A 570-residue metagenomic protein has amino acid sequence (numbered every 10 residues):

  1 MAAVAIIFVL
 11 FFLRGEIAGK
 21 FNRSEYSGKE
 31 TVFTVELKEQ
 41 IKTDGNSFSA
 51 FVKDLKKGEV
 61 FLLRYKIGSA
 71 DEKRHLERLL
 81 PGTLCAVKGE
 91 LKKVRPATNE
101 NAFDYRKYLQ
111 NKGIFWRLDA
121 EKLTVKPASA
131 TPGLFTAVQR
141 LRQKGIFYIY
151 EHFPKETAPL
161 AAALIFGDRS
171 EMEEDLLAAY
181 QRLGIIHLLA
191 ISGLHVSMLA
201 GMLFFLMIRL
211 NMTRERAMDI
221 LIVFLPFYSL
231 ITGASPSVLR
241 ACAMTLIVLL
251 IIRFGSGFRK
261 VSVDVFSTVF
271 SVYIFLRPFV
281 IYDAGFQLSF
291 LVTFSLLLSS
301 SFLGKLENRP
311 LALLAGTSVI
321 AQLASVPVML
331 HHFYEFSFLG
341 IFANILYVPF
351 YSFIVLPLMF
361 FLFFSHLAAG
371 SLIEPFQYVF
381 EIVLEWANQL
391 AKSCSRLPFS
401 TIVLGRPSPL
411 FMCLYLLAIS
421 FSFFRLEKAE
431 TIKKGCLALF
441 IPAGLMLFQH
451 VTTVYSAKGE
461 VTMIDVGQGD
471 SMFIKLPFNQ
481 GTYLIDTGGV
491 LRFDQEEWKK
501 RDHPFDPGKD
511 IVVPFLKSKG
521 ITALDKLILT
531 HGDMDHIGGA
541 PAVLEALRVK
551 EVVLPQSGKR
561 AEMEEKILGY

Functional and structural regions predicted by a protein language model:
M1-V4, L118, E173-I341, L404-S456 (+1 more regions): Hydrophobic alpha-helical transmembrane segments in multi-pass membrane proteins
I6, L10-H187, P507-P514, A523 (+2 more regions): Membrane-interface helix/helix-cap signal primarily in integral membrane proteins
D71, H75-P81, K88, Y108 (+2 more regions): Non-globular, low-confidence helical/coil segments that flank catalytic cores
R142, I146, A161, A200 (+4 more regions): Hydrophobic face of alpha-helices
Y150, Q181, I208, L230 (+6 more regions): Short polybasic/polar patches that bind polyanions
L164, S192, G233, D465 (+1 more regions): Conserved hydrophobic/aromatic pocket- or pore-lining residues that grip, position, or stack substrates in active sites
S295-F399: Alpha-helical transmembrane segments of multi-pass integral membrane proteins
